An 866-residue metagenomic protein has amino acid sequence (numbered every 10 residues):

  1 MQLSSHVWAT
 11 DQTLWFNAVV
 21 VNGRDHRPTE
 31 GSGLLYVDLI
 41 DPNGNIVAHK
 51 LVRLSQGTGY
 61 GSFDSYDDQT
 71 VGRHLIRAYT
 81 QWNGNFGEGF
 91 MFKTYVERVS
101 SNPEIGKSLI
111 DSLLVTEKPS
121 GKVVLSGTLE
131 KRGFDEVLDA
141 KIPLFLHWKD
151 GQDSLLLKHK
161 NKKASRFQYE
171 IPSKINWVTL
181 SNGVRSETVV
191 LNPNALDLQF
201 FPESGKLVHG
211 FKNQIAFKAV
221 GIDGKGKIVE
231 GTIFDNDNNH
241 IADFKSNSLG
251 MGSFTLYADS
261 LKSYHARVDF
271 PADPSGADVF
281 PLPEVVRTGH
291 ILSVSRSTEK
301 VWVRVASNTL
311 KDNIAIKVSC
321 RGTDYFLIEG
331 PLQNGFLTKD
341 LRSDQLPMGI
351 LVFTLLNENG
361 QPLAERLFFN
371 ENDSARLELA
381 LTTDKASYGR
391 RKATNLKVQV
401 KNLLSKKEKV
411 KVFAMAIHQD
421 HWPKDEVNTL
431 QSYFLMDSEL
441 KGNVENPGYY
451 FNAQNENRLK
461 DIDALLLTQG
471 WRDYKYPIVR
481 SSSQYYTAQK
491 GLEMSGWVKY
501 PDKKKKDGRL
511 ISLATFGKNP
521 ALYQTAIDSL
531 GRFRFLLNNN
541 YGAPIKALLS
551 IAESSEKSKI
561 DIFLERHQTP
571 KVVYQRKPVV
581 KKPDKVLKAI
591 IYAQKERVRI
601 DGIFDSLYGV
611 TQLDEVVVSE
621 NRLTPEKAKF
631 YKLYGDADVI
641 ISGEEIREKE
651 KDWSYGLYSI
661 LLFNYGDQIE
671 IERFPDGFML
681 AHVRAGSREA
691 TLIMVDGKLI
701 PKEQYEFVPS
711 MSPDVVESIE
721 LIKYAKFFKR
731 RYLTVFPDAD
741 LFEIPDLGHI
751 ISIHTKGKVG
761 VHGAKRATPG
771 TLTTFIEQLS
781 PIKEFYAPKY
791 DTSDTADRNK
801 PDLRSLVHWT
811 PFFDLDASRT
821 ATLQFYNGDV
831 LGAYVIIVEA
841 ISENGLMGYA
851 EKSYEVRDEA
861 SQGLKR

Functional and structural regions predicted by a protein language model:
S5-R53, R77, N85-F86, R132-D135 (+1 more regions): Contiguous segments within soluble domain cores/interaction surfaces
A9, Y66-Q69, T80-L125, E130-A140 (+16 more regions): Surface-exposed, low-complexity/disordered segments and acidic/polar micro-motifs at processing/linker regions
A18, A78, A266-V268, F353 (+2 more regions): Hydrophobic/tyrosine-rich beta-strand signature of extracellular beta-sandwich/beta-rich modules, prominently
Y36-I40, P143-H147, E230-F234, A315-S319 (+5 more regions): Beta-strand signatures of extracellular beta-sandwich domains
D38-H49, H147-D153, F234-N239, S319-Y325 (+2 more regions): Short beta-strand and strand-turn-strand segments in soluble, beta-rich domains
G61-S65, H74-L75: Ligand-binding face of N-terminal immunoglobulin V-set domains in extracellular IgSF glycoproteins
H74-A78, N176, Y264, L351-F353 (+1 more regions): A short tyrosine-centered beta-strand micro-motif
K149, N236-D237, I693-I700: Short strand-turn-strand beta-turns centered on an Asx-Gly dipeptide
